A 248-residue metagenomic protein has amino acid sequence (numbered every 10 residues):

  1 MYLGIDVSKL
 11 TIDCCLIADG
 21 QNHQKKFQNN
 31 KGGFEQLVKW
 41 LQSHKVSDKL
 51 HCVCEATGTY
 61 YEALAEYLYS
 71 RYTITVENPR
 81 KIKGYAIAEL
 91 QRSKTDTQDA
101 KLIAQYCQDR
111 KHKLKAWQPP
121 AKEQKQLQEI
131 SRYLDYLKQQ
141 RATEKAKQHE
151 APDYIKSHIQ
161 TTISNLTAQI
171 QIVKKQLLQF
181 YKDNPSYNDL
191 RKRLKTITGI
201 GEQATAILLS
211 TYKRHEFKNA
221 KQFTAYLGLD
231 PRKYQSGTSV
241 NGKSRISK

Functional and structural regions predicted by a protein language model:
M1-A18, I103: Gly/Thr-rich phosphate-binding beta-strand-loop-beta motif of the actin/hexokinase/Hsp70
K9, G58, K81: Short, glycine/acidic-enriched loop or turn micro-motifs at the edges of active sites
G20-S47, H51: Nucleic-acid-processing active sites and adjacent nucleic-acid-binding tracks, predominantly divalent metal-dependent
V53-A63, K243-S244: Acidic, metal-coordinating catalytic cores used for nucleic-acid/nucleotide bond scission and strand-transfer chemistry
E66-Y69, T75-R193, I197: Long, charge-rich intrinsically disordered scaffolds of nucleic-acid metabolism proteins
Q160, K195, E202-L209: Short, well-structured alpha-helical segments
A206-K248: Phosphate-backbone recognition surface of nucleic-acid-processing proteins
